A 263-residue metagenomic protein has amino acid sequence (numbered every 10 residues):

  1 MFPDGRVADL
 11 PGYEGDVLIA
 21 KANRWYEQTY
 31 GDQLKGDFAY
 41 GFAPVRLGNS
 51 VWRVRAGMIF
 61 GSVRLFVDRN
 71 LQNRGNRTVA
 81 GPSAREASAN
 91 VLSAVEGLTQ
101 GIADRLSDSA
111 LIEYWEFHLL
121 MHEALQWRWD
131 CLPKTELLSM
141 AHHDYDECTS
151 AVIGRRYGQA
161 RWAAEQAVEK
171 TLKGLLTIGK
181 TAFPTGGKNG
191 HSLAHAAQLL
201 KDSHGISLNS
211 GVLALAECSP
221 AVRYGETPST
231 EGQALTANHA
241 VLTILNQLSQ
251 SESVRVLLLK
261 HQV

Functional and structural regions predicted by a protein language model:
M1-E136, L176-V263: Long, charged low-complexity segments
L132-A160: A long, hydrophobic alpha-helical segment
S139, H143-D146, S150, Q166-K170 (+1 more regions): Generic structural signal for well-ordered, non-membrane alpha-helices
C148-T149, R156-G179: Short, hydrophobic, well-ordered secondary-structure elements
